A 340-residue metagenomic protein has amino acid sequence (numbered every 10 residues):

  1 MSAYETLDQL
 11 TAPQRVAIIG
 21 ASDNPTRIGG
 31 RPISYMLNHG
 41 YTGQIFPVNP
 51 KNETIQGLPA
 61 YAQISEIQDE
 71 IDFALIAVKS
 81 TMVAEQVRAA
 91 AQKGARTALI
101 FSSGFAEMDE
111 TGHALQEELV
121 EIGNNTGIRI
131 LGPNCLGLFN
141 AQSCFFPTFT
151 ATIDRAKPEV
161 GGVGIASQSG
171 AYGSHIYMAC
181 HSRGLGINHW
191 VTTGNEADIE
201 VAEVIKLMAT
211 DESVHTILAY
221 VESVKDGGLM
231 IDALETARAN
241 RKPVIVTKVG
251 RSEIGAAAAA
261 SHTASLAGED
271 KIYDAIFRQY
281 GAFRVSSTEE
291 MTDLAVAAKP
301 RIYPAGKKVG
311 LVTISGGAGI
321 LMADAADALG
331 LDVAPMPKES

Functional and structural regions predicted by a protein language model:
M1-S340: Catalytic-core regions of core metabolic enzymes, especially those transforming organic acids/acyl-group intermediates
